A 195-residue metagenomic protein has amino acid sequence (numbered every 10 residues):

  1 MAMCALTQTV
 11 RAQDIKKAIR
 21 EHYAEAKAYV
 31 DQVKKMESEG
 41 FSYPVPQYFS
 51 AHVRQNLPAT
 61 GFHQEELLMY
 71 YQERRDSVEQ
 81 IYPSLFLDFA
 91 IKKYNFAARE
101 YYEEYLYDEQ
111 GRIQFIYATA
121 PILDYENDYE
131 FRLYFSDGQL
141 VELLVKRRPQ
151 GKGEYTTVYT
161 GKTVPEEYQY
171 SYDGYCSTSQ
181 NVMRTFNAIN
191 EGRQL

Functional and structural regions predicted by a protein language model:
M1-A5: Bacterial N-terminal signal peptides
Q8-A12: Sec/Tat signal peptide C-region and signal peptidase I cleavage site
Q13-L68, E126-L195: Long terminal segments
Q55-L87: A glycine-rich, hydrophobic loop/mini-helix early in the fold
I81-L87, Y107-I113, Y134-V141: Short, solvent-exposed coil/turn segments at beta-strand boundaries
K92-Y117: Mid-length scaffold segments of soluble, non-membrane domains
K93-A97, A118-Y125, V145-K152: Short, solvent-exposed aromatic-acidic interface loops
A98-E103, Y125-F131: Short, surface-exposed coil-to-beta transition loops
